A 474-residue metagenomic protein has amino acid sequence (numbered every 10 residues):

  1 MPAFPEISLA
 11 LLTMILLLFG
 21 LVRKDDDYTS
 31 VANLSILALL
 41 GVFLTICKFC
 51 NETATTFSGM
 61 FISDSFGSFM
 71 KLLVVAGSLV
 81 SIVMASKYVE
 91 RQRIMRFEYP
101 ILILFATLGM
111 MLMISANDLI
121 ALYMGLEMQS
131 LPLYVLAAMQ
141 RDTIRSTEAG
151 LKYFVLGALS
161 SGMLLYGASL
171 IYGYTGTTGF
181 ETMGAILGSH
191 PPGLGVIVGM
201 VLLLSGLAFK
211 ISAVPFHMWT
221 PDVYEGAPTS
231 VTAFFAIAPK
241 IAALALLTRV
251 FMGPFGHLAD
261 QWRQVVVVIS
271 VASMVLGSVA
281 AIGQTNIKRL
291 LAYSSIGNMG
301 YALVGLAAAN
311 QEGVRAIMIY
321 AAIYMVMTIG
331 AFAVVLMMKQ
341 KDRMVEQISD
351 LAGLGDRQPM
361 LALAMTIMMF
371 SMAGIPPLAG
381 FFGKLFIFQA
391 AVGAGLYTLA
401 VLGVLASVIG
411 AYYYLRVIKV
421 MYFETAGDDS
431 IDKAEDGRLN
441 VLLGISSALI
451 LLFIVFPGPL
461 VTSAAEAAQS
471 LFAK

Functional and structural regions predicted by a protein language model:
M1-K474: Alpha-helical transmembrane segments of multi-pass membrane proteins predominantly involved in bioenergetics
